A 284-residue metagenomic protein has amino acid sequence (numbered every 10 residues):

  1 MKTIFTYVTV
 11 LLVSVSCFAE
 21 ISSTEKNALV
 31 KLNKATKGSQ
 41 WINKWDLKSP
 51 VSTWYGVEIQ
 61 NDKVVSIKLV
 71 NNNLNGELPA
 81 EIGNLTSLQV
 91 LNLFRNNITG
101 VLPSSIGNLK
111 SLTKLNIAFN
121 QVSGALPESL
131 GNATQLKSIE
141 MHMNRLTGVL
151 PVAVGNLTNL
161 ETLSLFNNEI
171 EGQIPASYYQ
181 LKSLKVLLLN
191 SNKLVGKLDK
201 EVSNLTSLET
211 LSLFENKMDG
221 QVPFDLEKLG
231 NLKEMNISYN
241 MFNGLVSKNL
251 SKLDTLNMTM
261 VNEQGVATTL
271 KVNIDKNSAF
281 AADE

Functional and structural regions predicted by a protein language model:
S14-S16: N-terminal signal peptide c-region/cleavage motif recognized by signal peptidases
A19-Y55: Surface-exposed cap/linker segments adjacent to membranes
I21-T24, P223-E284: Leucine-rich solenoid repeat scaffolds
W54, E58-V101, K114: LRR N-terminal entry segment and analogous cap-like coil->beta motifs
N61, G83-L88, G107-L112, G131-L136 (+5 more regions): Leucine-rich repeat
N72, N96, I117-N120, M141-N144 (+5 more regions): Consensus "Asn ladder" position of solenoid repeat domains
L78-A80, L102-S104, S123-E128, T147-V152 (+5 more regions): The feature encodes a structural signal of leucine-rich repeats
T134-F224: Eukaryotic tandem repeat interaction scaffolds
